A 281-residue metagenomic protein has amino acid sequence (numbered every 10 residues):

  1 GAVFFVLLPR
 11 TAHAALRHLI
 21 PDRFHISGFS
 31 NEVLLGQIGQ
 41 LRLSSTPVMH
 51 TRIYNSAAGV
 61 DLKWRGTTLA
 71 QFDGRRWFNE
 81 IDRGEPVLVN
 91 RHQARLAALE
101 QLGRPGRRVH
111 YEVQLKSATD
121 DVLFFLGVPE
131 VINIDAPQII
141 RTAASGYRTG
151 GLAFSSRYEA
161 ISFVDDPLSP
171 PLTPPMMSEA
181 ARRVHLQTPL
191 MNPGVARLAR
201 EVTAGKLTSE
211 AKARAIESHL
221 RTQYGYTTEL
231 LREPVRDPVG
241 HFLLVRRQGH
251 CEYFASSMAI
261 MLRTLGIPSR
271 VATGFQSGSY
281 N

Functional and structural regions predicted by a protein language model:
G1-N281: Helix-boundary/low-complexity linker signature
